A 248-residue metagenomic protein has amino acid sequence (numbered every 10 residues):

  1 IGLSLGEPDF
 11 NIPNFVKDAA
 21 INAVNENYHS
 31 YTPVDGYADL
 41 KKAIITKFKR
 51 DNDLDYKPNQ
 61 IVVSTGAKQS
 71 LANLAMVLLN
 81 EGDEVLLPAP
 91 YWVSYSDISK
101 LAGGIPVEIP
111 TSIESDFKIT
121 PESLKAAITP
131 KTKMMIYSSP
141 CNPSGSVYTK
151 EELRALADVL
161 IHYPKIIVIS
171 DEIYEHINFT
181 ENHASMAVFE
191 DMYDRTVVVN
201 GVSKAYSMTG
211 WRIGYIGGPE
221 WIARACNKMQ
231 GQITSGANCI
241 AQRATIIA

Functional and structural regions predicted by a protein language model:
I1-G66, N73: N-terminal small-domain helix-loop-helix segment of the aminotransferase-like
D51-D55, I161-I166, F189-D194, W221: Short helix-capping segments at alpha-helix termini
Y56-I61, E81-E84, K131, Y193-T196: Short acidic capping loops at alpha-helix termini that bridge into adjacent secondary structure
V77-S99: Conserved PLP-anchoring active-site segment centered on the Schiff-base-forming lysine
L101-V107: A short helix-loop-beta submotif of the ANL/AMP-binding
V107, T111-T180: Active-site phosphate-binding strand-loop segment of PLP-dependent enzymes
F189-A248: Conserved core segment of the aminotransferase class I/II
